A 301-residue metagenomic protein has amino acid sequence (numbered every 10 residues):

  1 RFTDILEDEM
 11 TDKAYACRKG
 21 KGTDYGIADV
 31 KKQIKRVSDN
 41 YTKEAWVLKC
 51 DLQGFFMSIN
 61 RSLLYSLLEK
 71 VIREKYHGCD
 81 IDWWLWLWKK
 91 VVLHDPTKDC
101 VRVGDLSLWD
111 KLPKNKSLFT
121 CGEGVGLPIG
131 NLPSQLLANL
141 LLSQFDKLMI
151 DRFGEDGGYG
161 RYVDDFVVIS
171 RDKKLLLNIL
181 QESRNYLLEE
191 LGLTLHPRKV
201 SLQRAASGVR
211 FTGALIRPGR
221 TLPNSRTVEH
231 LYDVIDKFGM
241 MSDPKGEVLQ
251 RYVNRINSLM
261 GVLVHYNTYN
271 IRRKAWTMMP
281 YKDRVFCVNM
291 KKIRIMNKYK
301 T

Functional and structural regions predicted by a protein language model:
T3-Y15: Electropositive, glycine- and tryptophan-enriched low-complexity nucleic-acid-binding patches
K13, Y25-A28, G157-G158, Y162-V163: Short, conserved phosphate-binding/catalytic loop or strand-edge motifs used in phosphoryl-/nucleotidyl-transfer
A16-I27, K49-L52: Long, hydrophobic, well-ordered secondary-structure blocks that form the structural core and pocket-lining surfaces
D24, K31-I34: Active-site-proximal or metal-binding-adjacent scaffold patches in catalytic folds
V30, S134, G213: A residue-level signal for conserved active-site and pocket-lining positions in enzyme catalytic cores
Q33, S38-V163, V167-E182, Q203 (+2 more regions): Conserved polymerase palm-domain catalytic core
K111-G124, K147, L177-N178, R184 (+1 more regions): Right-hand nucleic-acid polymerase module
E190-L193: Flexible helix-coil linker/hinge segments at domain or subdomain boundaries
